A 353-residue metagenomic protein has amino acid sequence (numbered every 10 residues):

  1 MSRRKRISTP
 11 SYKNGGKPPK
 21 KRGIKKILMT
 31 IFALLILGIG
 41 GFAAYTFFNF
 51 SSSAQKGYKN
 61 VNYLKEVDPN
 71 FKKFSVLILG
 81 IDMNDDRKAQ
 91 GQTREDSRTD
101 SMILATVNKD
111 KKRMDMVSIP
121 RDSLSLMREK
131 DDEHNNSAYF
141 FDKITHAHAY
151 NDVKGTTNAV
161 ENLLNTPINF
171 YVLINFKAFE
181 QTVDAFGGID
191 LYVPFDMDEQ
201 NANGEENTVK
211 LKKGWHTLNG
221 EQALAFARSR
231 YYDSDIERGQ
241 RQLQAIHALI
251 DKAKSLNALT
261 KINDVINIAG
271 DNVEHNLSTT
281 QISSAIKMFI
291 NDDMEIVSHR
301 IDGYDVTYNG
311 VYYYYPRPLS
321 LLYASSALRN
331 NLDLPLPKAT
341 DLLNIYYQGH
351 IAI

Functional and structural regions predicted by a protein language model:
S2-A33, G38-I353: Non-catalytic, solvent-exposed segments at the cell envelope interface
